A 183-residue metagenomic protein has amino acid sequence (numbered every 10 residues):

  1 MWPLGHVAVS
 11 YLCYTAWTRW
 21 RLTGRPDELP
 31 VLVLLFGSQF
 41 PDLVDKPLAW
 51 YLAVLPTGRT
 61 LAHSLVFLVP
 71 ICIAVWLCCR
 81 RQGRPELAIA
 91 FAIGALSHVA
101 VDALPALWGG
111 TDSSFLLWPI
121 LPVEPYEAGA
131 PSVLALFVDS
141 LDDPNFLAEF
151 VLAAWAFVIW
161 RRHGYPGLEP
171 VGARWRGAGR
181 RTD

Functional and structural regions predicted by a protein language model:
M1-D183: N-terminal membrane-targeting hydrophobic helices
